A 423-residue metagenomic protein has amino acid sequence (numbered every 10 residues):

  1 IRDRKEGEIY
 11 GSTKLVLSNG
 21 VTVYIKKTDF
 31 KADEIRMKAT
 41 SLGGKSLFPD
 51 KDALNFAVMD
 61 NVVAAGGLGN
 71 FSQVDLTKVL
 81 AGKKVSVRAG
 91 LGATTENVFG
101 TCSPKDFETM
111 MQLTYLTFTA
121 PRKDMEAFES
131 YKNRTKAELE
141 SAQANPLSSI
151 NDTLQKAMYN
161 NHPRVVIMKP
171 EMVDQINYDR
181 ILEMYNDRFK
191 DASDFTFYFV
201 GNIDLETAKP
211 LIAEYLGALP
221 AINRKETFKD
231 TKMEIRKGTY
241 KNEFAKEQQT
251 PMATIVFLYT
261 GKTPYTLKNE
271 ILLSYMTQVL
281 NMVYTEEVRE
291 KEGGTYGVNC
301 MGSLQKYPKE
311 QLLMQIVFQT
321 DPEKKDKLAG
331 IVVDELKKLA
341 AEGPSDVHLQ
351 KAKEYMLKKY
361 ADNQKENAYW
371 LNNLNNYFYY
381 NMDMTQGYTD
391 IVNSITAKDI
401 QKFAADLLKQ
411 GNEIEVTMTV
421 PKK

Functional and structural regions predicted by a protein language model:
I1-D50, T196-Y198, I203-K246, T254 (+4 more regions): Proteolytic maturation boundary segments
K31-A64, L68-A120, S130-E140, N145-D174 (+4 more regions): M16 family metallopeptidases and their MPP-like homologs
L47, P264-Y275, L280-V283: PPIase-associated folding chaperone regions across multiple families
G92, Y178, N281: ATP/adenylate-binding site constellation spanning eukaryotic-like Ser/Thr protein kinases, ABC-transporter
D124-S130, R224-E226: Conserved short beta-strand edge segments in small beta-sheet-based binding/regulatory domains
F189-K190: Flexible, low-complexity linker/tail segments at the boundary of structured domains
